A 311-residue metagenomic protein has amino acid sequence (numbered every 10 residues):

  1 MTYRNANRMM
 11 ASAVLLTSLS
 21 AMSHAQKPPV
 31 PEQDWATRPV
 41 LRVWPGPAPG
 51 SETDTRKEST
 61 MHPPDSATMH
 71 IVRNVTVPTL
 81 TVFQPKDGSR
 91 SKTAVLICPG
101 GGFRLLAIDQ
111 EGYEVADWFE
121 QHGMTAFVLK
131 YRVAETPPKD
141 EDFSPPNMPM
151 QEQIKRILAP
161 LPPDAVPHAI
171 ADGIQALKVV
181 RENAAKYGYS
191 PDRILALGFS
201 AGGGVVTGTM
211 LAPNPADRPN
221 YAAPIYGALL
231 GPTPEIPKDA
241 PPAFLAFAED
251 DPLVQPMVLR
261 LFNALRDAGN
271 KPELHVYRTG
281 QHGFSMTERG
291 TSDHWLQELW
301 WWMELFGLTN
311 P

Functional and structural regions predicted by a protein language model:
K27-S89: N-terminal cap/lid segment of alpha/beta-hydrolase-fold proteins
S91-G100: Short beta-strand element of the alpha/beta-hydrolase
P99-R104, E249-D250: Active-site glycine-rich loops that stabilize anionic/oxyanionic intermediates across multiple enzyme folds
D109-F127, N263: Short amphipathic alpha-helix adjacent to the substrate-entry channel of hydrolases
F143-A185, Q297-E298: Alpha/beta-hydrolase active-site loop
A165-D239: Primarily recognizes the serine-hydrolase "nucleophile elbow" in alpha/beta-hydrolase and SGNH/GDSL folds
N220-V276: The feature captures the conserved acid-bearing segment of alpha/beta-hydrolase catalytic domains
R266-P311: C-terminal catalytic histidine-bearing segment of alpha/beta-hydrolase fold enzymes
